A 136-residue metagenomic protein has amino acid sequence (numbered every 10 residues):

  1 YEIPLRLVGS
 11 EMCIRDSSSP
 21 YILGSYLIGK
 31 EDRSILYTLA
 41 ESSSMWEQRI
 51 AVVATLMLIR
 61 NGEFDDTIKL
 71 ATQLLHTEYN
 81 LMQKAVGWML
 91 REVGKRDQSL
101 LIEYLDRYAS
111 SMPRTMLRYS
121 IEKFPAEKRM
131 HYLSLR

Functional and structural regions predicted by a protein language model:
Y1-G9, C13: Single conserved hydrophobic/aromatic residue that forms the stacking wall/gate of nucleotide- or nucleobase-binding
G9-S10, E41-S43, H76-N80, R107-T115: Short coil turns that connect the paired helices of HEAT/ARM alpha-solenoid repeats
I14, I28-S34, W46-I50, N61-D66 (+1 more regions): Short, structured loop/turn "capping" segments at alpha-beta junctions
R15-L27, R49-R60, A85-V93, R118-A126: Structural detector for internal amphipathic alpha-helices that build alpha-solenoid repeat scaffolds
L27-T38, E63-Q73, Q98-D106, H131-L135: Amphipathic alpha-helical scaffolding segments comprising HEAT/armadillo-like alpha-solenoid repeats
L39-V52, R60, T72-L74: A contiguous pocket-lining binding segment that forms or flanks enzyme active sites
E92-R136: Long hydrophobic alpha-helical segments typical of transmembrane helices together with their membrane-interfacial
